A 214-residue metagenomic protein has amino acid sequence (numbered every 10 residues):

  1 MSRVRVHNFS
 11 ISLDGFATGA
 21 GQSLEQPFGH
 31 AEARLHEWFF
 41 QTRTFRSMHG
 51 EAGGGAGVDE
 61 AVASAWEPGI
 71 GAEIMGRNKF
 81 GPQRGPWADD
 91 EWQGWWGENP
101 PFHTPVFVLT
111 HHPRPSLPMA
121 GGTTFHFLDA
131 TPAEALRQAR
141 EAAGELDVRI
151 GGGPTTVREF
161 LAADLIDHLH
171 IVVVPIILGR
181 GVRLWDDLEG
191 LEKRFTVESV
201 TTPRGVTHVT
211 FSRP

Functional and structural regions predicted by a protein language model:
M1-P214: Enzymes that bind and transform nitrogen-containing heteroaromatic metabolites
